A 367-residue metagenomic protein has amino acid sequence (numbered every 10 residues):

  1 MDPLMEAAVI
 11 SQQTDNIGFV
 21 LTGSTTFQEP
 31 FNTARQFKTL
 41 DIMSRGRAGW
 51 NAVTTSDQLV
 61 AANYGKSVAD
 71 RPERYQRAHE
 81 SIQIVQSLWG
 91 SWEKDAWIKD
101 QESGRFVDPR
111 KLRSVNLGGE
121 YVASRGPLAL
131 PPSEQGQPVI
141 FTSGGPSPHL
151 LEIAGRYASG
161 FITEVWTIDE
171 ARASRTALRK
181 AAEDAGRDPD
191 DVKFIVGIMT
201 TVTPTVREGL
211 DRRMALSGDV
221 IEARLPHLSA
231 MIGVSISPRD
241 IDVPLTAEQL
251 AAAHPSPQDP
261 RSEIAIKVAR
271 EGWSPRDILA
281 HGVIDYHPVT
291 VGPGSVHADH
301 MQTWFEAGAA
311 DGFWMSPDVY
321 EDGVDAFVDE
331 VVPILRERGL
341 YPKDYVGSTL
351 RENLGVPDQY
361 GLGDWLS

Functional and structural regions predicted by a protein language model:
M1-S367: N-terminal glycine-rich cofactor-binding segment that shapes the pocket for flavin-like pterin cofactors
